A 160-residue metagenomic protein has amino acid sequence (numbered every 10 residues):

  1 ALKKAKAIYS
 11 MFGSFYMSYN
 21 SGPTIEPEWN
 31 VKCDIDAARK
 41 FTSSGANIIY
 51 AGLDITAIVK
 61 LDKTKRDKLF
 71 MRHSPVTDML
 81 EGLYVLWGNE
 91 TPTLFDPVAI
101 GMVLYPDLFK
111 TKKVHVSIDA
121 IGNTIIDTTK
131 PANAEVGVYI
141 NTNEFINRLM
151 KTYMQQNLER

Functional and structural regions predicted by a protein language model:
A1-E26: Class I SAM-dependent methyltransferase SAM-binding "motif I" and its flanking Rossmann-like core
A5-I8, D34, A38: Hydrophobic, well-ordered secondary-structure segments
W29-D36, T42-R160: Conformational coupling and interaction surfaces
